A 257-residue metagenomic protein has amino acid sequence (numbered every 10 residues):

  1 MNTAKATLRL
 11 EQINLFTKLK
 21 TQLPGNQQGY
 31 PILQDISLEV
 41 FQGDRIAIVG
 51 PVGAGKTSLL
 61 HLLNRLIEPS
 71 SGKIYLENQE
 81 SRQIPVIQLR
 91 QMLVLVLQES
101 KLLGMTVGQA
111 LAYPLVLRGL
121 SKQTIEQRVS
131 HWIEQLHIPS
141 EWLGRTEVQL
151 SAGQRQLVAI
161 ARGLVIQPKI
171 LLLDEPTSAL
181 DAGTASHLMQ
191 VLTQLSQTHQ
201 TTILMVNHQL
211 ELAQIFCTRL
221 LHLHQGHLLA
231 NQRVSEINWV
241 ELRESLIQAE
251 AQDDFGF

Functional and structural regions predicted by a protein language model:
N64: Helix-to-loop junction immediately C-terminal to a conserved catalytic motif
M105-L117: Q-loop/switch helix immediately C-terminal to the Walker
T124-E141: Conserved ABC ATPase "signature" region
T146-L150, Q154: Conserved ABC ATPase signature
I166: Conserved signature/switch motifs of ABC ATPase nucleotide-binding domains
L171-D174: Catalytic Walker B motif of ABC-type/P-loop ATPase nucleotide-binding domains
N207-H208: H-loop/switch region of ABC-family ATPase nucleotide-binding domains
H227-E250: Conserved beta-strand-loop-alpha-helix hinge in the C-terminal portion of ABC ATPase nucleotide-binding domains
